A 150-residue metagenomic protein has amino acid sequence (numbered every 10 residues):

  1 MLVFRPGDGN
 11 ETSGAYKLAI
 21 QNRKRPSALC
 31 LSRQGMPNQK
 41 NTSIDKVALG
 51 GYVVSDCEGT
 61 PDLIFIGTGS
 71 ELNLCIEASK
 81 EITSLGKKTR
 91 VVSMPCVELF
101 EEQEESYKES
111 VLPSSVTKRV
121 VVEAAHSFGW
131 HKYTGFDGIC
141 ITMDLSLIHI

Functional and structural regions predicted by a protein language model:
V3, T12-A15, A19-I148: Thiamine diphosphate
G7: TRNA-recognition modules of translation machinery and tRNA-sensing kinases, especially anticodon-binding
